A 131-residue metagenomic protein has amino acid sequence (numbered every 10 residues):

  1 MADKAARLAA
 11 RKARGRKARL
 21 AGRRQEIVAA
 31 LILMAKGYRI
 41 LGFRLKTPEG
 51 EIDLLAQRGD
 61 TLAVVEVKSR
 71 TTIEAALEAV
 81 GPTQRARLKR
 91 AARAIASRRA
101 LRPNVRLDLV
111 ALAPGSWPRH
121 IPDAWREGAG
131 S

Functional and structural regions predicted by a protein language model:
M1-F43: Acidic-basic catalytic patches of nuclease active cores, encompassing PD-(D/E)XK and other metal-cofactor nuclease
L33, I52-A75, L88: Conserved catalytic cores of phosphodiester-cleaving nucleases, focusing on short active-site segments
F43-R44, R58, A63, R119-A124: Secondary-structure boundary/capping motif
R44-P48, A113: A short beta-turn/loop motif at secondary-structure boundaries
E49, D53, D60-V64, N104-L107 (+1 more regions): Structural motif
I73-P103: Mid-chain, well-packed structural core segment of small domains
A100-S131: Domain-level recognition of nuclease-like catalytic cores that cleave nucleotide substrates
